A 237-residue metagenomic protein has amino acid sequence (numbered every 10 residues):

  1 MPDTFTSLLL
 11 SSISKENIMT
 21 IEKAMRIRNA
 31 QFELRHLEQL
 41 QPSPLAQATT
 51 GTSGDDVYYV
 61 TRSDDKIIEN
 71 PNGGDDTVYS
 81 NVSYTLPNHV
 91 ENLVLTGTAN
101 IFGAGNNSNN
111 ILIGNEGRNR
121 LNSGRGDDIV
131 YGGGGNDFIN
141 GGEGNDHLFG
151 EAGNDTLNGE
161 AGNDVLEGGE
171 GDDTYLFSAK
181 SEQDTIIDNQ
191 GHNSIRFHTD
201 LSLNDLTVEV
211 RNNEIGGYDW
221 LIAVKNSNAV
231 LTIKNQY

Functional and structural regions predicted by a protein language model:
M1, Q41-T85, N100-A104, N109-I215 (+1 more regions): Acidic, glycine-rich calcium-binding repeat modules characteristic of RTX/beta-roll and related beta-solenoid repeat
M1-S12, I18-Q39, G217-Y237: Low-complexity acidic/polar repeat-biased segments
